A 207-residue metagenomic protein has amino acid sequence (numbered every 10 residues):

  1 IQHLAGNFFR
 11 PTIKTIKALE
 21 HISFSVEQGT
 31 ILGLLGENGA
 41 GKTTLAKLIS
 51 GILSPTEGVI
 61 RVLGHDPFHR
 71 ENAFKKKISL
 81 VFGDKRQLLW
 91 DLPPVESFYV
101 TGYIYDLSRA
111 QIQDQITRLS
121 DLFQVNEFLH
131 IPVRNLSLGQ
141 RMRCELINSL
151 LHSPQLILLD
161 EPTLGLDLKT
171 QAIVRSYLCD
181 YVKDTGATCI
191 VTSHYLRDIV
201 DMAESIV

Functional and structural regions predicted by a protein language model:
I1-A5, Y99, Y103, A110-F128: Conserved ABC ATPase "signature" region
G58-F68, A73-F74: Conserved ABC transporter NBD signature motif
P132-L136: Conserved ABC ATPase signature
L151-Q155: A short, proline-enriched helix->beta-strand linker immediately N-terminal to the Walker B motif in ABC-type P-loop
I157-E161: Catalytic Walker B motif of ABC-type/P-loop ATPase nucleotide-binding domains
A172-D184: Helical segment within the ABC ATPase nucleotide-binding domain
G186-H194: Conserved H-loop
